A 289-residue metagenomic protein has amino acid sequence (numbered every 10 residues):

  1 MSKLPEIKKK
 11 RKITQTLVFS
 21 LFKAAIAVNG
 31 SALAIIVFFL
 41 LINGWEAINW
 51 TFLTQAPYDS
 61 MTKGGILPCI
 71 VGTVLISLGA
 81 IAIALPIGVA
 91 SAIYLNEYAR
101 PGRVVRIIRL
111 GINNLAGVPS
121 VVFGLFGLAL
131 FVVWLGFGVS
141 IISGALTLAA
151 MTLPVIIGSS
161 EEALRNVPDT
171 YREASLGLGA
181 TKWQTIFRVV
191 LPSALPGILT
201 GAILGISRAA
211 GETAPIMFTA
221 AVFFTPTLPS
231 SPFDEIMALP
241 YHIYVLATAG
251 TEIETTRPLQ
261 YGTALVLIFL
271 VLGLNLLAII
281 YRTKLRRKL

Functional and structural regions predicted by a protein language model:
L4-L21, F39-A80, V245-P258: Periplasmic/extracellular loop-to-transmembrane helix junction in inner-membrane transport proteins
V28, G64-Y94, A202: Transmembrane alpha-helix signature in integral membrane proteins
Y58-G64, I216-I268: Interhelical loop and adjacent transmembrane-helix boundary motif in polytopic membrane transport permeases
I81, S159, K182-A220: Transmembrane alpha-helices
I87-G127, V155-E162: Cytoplasmic-entry segments and transmembrane alpha-helices of multi-pass inner-membrane transporters
N113-A149: Generic hydrophobic transmembrane alpha-helix motif, especially the helices
P119, L178-G179, P192: Glycine/proline-centered hinge or cleavage motifs at structural transition points of membrane proteins
E161-R165, L176, I203, V245-L289: C-terminal transmembrane helix and the adjacent membrane-cytosol boundary/short C-terminal tail of inner/organellar
